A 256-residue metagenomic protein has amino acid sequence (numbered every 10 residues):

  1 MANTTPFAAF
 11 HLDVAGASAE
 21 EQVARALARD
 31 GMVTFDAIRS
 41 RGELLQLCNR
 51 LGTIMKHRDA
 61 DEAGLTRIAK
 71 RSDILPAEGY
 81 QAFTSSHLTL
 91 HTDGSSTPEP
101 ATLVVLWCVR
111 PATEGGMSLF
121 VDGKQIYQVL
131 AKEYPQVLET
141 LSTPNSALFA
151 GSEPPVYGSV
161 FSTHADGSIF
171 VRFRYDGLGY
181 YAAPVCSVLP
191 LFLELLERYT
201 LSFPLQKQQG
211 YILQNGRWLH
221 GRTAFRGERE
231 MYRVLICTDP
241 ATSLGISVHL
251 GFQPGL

Functional and structural regions predicted by a protein language model:
M1-T66: N-terminal non-catalytic cap/leader segment that marks the start of a structured domain
A2-V14, V23, A63-L256: Active-site environment of non-heme Fe oxygenases that use a 2-His-1-carboxylate facial triad
